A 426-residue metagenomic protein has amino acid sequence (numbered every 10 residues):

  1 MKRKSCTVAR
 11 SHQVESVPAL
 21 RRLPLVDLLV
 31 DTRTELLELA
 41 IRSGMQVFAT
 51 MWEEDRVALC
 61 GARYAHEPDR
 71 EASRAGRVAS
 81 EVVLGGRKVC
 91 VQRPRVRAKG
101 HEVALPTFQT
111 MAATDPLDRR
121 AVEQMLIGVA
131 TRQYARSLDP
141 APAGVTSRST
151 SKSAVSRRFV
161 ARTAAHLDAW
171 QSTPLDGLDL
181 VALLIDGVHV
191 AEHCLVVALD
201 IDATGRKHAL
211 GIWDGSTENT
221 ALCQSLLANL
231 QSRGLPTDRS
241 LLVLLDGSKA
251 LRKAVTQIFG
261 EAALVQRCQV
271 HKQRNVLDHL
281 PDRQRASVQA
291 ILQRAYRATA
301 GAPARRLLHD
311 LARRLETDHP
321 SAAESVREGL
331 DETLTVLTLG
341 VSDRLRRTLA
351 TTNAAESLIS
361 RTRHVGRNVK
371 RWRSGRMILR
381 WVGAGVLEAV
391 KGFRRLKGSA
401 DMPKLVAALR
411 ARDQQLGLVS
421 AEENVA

Functional and structural regions predicted by a protein language model:
M1-D31, S43, A49, E53-V57 (+3 more regions): Acidic/histidine-rich catalytic cores and adjacent linkers of DNA breakage/strand-transfer/modification proteins
K2-K4, R22, A58, Y64-A65 (+7 more regions): RNase H-like nuclease fold core
M45, A49, E53, T131 (+14 more regions): Amphipathic alpha-helical transducer elements in NTP-driven molecular machines
P116-G128: Short, amphipathic alpha-helical "recognition" segments used to contact nucleic acids or chromatin
G128-D139: Short, charged amphipathic recognition helices of the HTH superfamily and cognate SANT/SANTA-like modules
E261-D278: Inter-helix linker motif
Q273-A300: Conserved phosphate-handling catalytic cores of large alpha/beta enzymes
